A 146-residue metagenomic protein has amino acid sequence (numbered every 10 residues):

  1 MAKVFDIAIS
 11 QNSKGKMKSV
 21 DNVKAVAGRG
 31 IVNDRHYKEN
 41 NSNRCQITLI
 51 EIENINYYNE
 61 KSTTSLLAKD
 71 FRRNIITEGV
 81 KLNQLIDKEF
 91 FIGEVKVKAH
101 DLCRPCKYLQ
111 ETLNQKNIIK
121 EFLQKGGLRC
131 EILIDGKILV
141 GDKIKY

Functional and structural regions predicted by a protein language model:
M1-Y146: Metal-cofactor-dependent catalytic cores
